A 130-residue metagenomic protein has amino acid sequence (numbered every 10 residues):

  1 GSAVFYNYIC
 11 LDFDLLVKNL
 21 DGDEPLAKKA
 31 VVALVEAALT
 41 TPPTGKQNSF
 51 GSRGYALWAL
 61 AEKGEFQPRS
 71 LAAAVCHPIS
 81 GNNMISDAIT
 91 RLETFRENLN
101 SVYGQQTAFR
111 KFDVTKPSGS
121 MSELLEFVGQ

Functional and structural regions predicted by a protein language model:
G1-Q130: Basic polyanion-binding and macromolecular-assembly surfaces
